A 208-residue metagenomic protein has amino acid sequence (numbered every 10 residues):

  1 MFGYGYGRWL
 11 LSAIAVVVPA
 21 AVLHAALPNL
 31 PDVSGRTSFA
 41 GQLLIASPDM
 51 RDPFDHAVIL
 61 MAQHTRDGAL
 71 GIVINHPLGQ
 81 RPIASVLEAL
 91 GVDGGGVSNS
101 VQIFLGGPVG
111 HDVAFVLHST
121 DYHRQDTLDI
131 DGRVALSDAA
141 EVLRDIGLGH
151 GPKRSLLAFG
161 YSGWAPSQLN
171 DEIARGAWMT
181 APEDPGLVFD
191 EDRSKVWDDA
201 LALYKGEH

Functional and structural regions predicted by a protein language model:
M1-G5: N-terminal secretory signal peptides that target proteins for export/translocation
R8-L10, H208: Generic alpha-helical secondary structure signal
L10-A21: Bacterial N-terminal signal peptides
A21-H208: A short aromatic-anchored loop/beta-hairpin motif
